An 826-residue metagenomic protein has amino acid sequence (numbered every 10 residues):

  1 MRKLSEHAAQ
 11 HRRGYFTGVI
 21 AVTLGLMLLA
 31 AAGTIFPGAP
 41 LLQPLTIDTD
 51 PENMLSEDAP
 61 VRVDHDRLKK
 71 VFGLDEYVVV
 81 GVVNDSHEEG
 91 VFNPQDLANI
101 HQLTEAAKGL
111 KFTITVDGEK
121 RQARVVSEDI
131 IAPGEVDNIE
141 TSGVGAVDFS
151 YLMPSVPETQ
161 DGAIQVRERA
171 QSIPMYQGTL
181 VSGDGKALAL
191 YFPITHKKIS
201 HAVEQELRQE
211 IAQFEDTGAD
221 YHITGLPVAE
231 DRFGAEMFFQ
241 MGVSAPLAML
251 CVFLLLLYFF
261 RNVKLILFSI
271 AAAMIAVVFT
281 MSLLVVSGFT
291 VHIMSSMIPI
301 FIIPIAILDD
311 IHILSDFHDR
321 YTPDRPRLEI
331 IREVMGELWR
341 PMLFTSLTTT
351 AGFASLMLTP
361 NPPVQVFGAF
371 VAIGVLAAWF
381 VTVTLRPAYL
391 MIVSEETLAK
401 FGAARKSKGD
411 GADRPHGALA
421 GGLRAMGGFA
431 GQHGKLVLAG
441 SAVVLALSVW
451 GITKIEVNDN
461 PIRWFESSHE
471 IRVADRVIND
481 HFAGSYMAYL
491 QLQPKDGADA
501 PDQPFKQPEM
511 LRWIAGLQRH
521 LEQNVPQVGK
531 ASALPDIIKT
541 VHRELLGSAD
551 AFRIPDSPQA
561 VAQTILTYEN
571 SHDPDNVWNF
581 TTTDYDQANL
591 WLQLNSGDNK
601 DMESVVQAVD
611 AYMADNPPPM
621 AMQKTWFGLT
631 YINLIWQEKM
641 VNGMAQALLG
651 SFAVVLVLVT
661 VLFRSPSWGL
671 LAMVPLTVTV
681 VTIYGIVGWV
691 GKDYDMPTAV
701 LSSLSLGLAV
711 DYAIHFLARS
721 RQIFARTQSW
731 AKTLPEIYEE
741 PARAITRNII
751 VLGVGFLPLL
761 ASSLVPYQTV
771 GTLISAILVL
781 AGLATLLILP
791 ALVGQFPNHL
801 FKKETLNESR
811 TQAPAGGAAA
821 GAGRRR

Functional and structural regions predicted by a protein language model:
M1-T46, P387-A388, E396, A404-N460 (+2 more regions): Signature of alpha-helical transmembrane segments and their immediate interfacial
K70, Y151-V263, M274, A515 (+1 more regions): Extracytoplasmic
Q95-V181, I194-T195, S200-V203, A212 (+2 more regions): Alpha-helical transmembrane helix bundles of large polytopic membrane transport and channel proteins
F238-F289, L358-P362, Q646-G691, A761-V765: Interfacial segments of transmembrane alpha-helices in multi-pass membrane proteins
M241, I270, T322-T359, M673 (+2 more regions): Pore- and gate-forming transmembrane helices of large, multi-pass membrane proteins
L265-I313, P666-A718, L757, L787 (+1 more regions): Hydrophobic transmembrane alpha-helices and their membrane-interface caps in long multi-pass transport proteins
V286, I303-S315, W339-L358, P363-D410 (+3 more regions): Transmembrane alpha-helices and their membrane-interface boundaries in multi-pass membrane transporters and channels
G421-P558: Juxtamembrane segments of multi-pass membrane proteins
